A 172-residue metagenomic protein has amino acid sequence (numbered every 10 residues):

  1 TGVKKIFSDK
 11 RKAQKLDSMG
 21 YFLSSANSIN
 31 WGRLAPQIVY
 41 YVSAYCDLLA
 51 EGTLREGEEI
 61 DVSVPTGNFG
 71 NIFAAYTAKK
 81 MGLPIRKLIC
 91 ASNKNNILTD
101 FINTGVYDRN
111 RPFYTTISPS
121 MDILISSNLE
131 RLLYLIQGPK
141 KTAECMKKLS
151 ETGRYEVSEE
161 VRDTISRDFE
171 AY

Functional and structural regions predicted by a protein language model:
T1-Y172: PLP-dependent amino-acid enzyme catalytic core
